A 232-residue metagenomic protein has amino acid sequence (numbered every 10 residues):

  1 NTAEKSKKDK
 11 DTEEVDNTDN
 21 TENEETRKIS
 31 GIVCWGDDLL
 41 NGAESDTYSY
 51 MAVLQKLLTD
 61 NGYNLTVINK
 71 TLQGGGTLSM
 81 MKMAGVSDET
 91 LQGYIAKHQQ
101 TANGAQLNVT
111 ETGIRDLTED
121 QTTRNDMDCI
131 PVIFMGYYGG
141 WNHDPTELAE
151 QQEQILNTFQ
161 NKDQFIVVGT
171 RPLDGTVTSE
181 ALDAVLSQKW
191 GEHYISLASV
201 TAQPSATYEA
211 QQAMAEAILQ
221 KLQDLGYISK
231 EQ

Functional and structural regions predicted by a protein language model:
N1-I29: N-terminal, intrinsically disordered, polar/charged segments of Gram-positive cell-envelope systems that serve as
K5-K10, K28, K56, K70 (+6 more regions): Context-gated lysine
E25, A43, T47, T207 (+1 more regions): Aromatic-acidic/polar surface patches that form glycan- and anion
K28-G31, A198: Short amphipathic alpha-helical segments, especially helix-boundary/capping motifs
V33, L39-T146, T176: Conserved SGNH/GDSL esterase-like catalytic core that processes O-acyl groups on lipids and polysaccharides
G36-D37, I195: Active-site flanking residues adjacent to catalytic metal/cofactor-binding acidic residues
H98-E231: Alpha-helical cap/lid subdomain in secreted, periplasmic, or secretory-pathway luminal O-acyl-processing enzymes
